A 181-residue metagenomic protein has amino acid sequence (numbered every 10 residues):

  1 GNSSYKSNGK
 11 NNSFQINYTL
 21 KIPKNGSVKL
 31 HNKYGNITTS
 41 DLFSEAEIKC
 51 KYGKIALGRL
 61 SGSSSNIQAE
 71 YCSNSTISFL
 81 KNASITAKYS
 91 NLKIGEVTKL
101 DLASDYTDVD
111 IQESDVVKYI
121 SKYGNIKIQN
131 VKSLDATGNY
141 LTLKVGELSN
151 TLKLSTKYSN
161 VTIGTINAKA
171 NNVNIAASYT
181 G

Functional and structural regions predicted by a protein language model:
G1-N32, N36-C50, K54-A87, N91-A103 (+6 more regions): Acidic (Asp/Glu) and glycine-rich low-complexity loops/linkers that are typically intrinsically disordered
Y71, Y89, Y123, Y140 (+2 more regions): A generic structural signal for ordered secondary structure
L141, G146-G181: A beta-strand-loop signature enriched in Asp, Gly, Thr, and Trp that corresponds to the sialidase/neuraminidase Asp-box
